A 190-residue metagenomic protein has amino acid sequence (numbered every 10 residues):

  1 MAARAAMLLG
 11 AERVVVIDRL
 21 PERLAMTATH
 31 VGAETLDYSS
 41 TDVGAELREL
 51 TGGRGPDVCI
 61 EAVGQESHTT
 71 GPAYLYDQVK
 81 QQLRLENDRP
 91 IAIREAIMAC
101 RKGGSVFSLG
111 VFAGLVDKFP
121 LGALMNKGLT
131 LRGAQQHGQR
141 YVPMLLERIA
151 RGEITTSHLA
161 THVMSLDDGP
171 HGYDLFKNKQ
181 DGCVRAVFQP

Functional and structural regions predicted by a protein language model:
M1-T41, A45, I60: Mid-domain Rossmann-like dinucleotide-binding core that forms the NAD(H)/NADP(H) cofactor-binding site
V43-E49, T69: Short conserved loop adjoining the S-adenosyl-L-methionine
L50-V58: A glycine-rich helix->loop->beta "capping" turn within Rossmann-like NAD(P)(H)-dependent oxidoreductase domains
G53-R54, R94, G138-P190: C-terminal hydrophobic helical "lid"/dimerization subdomain of Rossmann-like NAD(P)H-dependent oxidoreductases
V63-R151, H158, P190: Glycine-rich phosphate-binding loop and adjacent beta-alpha segment of Rossmann(oid) nucleotide-cofactor-binding
